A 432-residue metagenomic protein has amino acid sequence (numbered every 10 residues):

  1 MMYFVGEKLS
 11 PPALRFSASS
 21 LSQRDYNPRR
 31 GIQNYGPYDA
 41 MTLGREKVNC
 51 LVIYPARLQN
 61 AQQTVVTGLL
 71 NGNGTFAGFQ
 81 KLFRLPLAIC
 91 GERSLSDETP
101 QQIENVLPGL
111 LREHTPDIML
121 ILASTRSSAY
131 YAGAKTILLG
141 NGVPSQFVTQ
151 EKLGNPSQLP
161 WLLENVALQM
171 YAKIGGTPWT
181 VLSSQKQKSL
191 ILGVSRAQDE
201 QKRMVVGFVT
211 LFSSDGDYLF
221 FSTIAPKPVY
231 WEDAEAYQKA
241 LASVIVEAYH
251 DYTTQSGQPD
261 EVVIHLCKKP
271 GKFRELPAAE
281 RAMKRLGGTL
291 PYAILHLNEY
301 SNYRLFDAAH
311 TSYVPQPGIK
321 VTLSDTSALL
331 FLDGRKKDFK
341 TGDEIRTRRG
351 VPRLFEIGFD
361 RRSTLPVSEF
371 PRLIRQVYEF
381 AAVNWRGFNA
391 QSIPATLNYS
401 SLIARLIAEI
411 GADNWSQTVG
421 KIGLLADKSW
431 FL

Functional and structural regions predicted by a protein language model:
M1-K152, N414, G420-L432: Extended, highly charged clamp/arch subdomains and adjacent linkers that form or line substrate-binding channels
L82, E92-Q102, L110-H114, I121-Y130 (+1 more regions): Long, contiguous domain-sized segments
